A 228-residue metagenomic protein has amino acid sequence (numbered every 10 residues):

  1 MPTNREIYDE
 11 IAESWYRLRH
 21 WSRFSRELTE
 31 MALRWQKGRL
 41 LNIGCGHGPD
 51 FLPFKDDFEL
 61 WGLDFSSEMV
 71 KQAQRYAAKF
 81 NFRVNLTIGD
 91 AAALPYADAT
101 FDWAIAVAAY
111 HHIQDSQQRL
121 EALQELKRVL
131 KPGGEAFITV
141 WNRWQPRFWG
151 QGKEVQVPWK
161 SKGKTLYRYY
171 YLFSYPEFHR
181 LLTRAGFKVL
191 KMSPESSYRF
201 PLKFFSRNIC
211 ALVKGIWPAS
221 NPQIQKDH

Functional and structural regions predicted by a protein language model:
M1-L40, G46-A93, Q117, E135-W217 (+1 more regions): Class I (Rossmann-like) S-adenosyl-L-methionine-dependent methyltransferase catalytic domain, capturing the SAM-binding
E6, A108, E121: Active-site phosphate/pyrophosphate-handling residues
S67, D98, H111, D115: Active-site acidic-Proline motif in GNAT/NAT acetyltransferases
A92-A104: A short acidic, Gly/Pro-enriched loop at the edge of an enzyme's catalytic core that lines a small-molecule cofactor
W103-Q117: A short SAM/SAH-binding and catalytic strip from SAM-dependent methyltransferases
L120-P132: A short glycine-rich, Lys/Arg-flanked "PGG" loop and its adjoining helix->strand segment in the class I
